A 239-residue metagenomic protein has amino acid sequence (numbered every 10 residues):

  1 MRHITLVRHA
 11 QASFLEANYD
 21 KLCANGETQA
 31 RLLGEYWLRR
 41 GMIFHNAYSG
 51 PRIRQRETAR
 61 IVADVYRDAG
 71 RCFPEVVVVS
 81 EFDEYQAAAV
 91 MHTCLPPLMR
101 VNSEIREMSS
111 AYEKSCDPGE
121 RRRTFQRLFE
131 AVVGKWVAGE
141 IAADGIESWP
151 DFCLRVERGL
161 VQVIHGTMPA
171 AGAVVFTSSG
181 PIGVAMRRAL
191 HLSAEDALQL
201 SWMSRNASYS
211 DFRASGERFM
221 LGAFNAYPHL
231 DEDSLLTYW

Functional and structural regions predicted by a protein language model:
R2, Y85-M108, P150, H165-G172 (+1 more regions): Acidic, low-complexity terminal tails and accessory targeting/binding regions of phosphate-metabolizing enzymes
H3, A10-V65, V76, S148-R155: Loop-to-helix element that buttresses phosphate recognition and phosphoryl-transfer chemistry
H3-V7, Y48, A171-T177: Beta-strand elements within well-structured catalytic alpha/beta cores of enzymes that handle phosphate/sulfate esters
T5, V77-V79, G222: General small-molecule cofactor/ligand-binding pocket signal
A10, S179-G180, N225-Y227: Active-site metal-binding loops of divalent metal-dependent hydrolases
Y36, I61, V65, Q162 (+2 more regions): Active-site catalytic microenvironments for nucleophilic, acid-base chemistry
L38-F125: Phosphate-coordination/substrate-recognition cap region in phosphate-metabolizing enzymes
C116-T167, T177: Hydrophobic, aromatic-enriched interface-forming segments
